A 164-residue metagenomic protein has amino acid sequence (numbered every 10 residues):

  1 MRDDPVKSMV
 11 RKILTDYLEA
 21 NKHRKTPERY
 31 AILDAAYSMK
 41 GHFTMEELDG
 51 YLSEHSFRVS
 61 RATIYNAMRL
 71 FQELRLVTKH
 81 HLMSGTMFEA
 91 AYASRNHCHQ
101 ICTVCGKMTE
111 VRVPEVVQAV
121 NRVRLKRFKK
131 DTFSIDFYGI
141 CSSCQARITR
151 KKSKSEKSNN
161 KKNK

Functional and structural regions predicted by a protein language model:
D4-L33: Short alpha-helical segments that sit at the start of domains
K25, M39-T44: Short capping segments at the starts of secondary-structure elements
D34-G41, S53: Short, locally clustered residues in the helix-turn-helix/winged-helix DNA-binding domain
E47-S53, I64: A short acidic, leucine-rich amphipathic alpha-helix
I64-L74: Basic amphipathic alpha-helical segments that dock to polyanions
E73-K164: Non-DNA-binding regulatory cores of transcription-related proteins, predominantly C-terminal effector-binding
